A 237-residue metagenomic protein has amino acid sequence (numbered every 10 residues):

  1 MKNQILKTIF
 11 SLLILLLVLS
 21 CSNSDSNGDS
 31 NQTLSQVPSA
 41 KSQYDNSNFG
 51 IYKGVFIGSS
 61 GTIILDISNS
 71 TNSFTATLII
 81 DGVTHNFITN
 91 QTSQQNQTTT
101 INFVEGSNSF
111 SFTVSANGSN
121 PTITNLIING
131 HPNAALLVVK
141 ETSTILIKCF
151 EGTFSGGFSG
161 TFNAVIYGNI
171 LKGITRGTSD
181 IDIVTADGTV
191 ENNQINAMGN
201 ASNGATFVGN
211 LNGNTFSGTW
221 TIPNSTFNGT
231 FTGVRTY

Functional and structural regions predicted by a protein language model:
K2-Y52, A134-T142, Y237: Bacterial Sec-dependent N-terminal signal peptides
S22-G106: Acidic/polar, low-complexity intrinsically disordered N-terminal segments immediately downstream of a Sec signal
P38-G61, P132, L137-G160, G218: Tryptophan-anchored aromatic micro-motifs
N46-K53, T71-T75, Q94-F103, T122-I123 (+4 more regions): Short, hydrophobic/aromatic-rich segments at coil-to-beta transitions
S60-T92, G156-N192: N-terminal glycine/threonine-rich, aromatic-flanked beta-hairpin/loop signature
I79-N117, T178-T232: Contiguous, well-ordered beta-strand patches that form the walls/edges of small beta-barrel/beta-sandwich domains
F110-S143: Repeat-associated, polar segments at repeat-unit boundaries in modular proteins
I145, G168-G173, I183-V184, N224-T226 (+1 more regions): Preference for solvent-exposed, low-hydrophobicity sequence contexts
